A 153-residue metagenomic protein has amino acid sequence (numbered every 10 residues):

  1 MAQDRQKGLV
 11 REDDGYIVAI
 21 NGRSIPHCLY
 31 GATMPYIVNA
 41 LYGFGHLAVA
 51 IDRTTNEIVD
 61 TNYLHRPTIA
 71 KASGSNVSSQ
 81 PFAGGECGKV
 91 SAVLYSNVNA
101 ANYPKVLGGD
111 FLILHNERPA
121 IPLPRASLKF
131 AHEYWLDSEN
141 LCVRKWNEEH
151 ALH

Functional and structural regions predicted by a protein language model:
M1-H153: Charged, structured surface patches that assemble and position nucleic-acid processing machinery
